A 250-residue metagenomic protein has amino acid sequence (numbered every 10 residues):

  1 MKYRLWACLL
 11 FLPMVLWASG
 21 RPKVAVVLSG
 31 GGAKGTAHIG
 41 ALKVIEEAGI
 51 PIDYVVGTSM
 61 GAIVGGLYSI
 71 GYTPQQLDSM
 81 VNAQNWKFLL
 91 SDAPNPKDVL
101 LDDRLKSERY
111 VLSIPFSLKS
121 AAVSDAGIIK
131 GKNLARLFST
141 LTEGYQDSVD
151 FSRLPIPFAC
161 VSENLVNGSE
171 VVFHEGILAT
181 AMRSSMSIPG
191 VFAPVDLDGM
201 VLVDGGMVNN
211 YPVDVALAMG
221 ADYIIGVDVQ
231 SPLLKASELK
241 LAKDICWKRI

Functional and structural regions predicted by a protein language model:
M1-A7: Bacterial N-terminal signal peptides that target proteins for export
L9-A18: Hydrophobic h-region of N-terminal signal peptides that target proteins for export in Gram-negative bacteria
A18-T58, G66-I250: Patatin-like phospholipase
